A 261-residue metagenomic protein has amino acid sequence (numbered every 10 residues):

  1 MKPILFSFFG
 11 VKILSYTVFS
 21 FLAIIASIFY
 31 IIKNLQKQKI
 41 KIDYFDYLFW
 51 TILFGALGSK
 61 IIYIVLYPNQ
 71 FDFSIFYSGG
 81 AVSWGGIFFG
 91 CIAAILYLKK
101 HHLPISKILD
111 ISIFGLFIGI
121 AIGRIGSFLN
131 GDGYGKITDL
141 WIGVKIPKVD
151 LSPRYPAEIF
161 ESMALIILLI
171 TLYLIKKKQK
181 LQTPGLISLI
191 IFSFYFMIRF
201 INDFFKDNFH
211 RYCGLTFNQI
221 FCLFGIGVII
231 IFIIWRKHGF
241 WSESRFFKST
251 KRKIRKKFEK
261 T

Functional and structural regions predicted by a protein language model:
M1-T261: Hydrophobic, membrane-interfacing alpha helices
